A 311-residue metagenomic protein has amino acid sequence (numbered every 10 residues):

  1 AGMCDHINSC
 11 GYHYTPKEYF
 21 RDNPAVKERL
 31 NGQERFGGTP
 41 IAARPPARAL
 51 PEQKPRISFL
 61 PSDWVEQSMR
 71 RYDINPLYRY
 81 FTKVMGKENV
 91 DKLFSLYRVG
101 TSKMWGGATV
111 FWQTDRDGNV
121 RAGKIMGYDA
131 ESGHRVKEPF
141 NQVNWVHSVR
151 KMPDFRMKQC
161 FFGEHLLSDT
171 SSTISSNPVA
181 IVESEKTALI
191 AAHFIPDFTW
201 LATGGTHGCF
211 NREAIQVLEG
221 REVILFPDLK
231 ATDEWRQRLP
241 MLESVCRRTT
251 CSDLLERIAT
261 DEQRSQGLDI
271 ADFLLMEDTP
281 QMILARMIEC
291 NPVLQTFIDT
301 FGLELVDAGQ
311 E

Functional and structural regions predicted by a protein language model:
A1-A108, A130-R150, G220, K230-A231 (+2 more regions): Non-catalytic accessory segments of DNA primases and related replication-initiation nucleases
M3, H13, R116, S176-V179 (+1 more regions): TOPRIM fold recognition
S9, L30, R35-F36, V84 (+7 more regions): Intrinsically disordered, low-complexity segments enriched in small/polar residues
Y14-A25, R121-Y128, F194-I195, P240: Surface-exposed flexible segments
S58, R70, R150-F155, Q263 (+1 more regions): Intrinsic-disorder-associated interaction segments
T82-K83, M152-D169, I258-L268, D272: Short, exposed beta-strand "edge-strand" segments with a Pro/Gly-rich flavor and a Y/T-containing core
V110-E219: Phosphate-handling DNA/RNA-contact segment within nucleic-acid enzymes
